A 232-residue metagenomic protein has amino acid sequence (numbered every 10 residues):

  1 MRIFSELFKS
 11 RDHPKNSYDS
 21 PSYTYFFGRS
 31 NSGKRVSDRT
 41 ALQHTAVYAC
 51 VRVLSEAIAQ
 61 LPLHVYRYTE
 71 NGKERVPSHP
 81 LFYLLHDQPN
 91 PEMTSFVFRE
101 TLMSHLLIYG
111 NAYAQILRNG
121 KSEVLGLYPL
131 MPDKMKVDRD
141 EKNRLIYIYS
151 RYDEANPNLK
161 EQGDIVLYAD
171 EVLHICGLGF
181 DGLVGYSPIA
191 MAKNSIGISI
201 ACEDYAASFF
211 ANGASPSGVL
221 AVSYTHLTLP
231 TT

Functional and structural regions predicted by a protein language model:
M1-K142, V184-Y186, A190-K193: Flexible, gly/proline-biased loop segments at the beginnings of proteins or at boundaries between secondary-structure
N16, R35, S150-R151, L178: Exposed, low-complexity/repetitive linear segments and helix-based recognition motifs, biased toward charged/polar
N111, R144-I146, S217: Broad gene-expression machinery/nucleic-acid interaction feature
Q115, R144-D153: Short polybasic amphipathic segments
G126, Y147, V166-L167: A sequence-level detector of short linear motifs
R151-A221: Intrinsically disordered, low-complexity linker/loop segments enriched in Gly/Pro and charged/polar residues
T225-T231: Conserved small/polar residues in nucleotide/adenosyl-binding loops
